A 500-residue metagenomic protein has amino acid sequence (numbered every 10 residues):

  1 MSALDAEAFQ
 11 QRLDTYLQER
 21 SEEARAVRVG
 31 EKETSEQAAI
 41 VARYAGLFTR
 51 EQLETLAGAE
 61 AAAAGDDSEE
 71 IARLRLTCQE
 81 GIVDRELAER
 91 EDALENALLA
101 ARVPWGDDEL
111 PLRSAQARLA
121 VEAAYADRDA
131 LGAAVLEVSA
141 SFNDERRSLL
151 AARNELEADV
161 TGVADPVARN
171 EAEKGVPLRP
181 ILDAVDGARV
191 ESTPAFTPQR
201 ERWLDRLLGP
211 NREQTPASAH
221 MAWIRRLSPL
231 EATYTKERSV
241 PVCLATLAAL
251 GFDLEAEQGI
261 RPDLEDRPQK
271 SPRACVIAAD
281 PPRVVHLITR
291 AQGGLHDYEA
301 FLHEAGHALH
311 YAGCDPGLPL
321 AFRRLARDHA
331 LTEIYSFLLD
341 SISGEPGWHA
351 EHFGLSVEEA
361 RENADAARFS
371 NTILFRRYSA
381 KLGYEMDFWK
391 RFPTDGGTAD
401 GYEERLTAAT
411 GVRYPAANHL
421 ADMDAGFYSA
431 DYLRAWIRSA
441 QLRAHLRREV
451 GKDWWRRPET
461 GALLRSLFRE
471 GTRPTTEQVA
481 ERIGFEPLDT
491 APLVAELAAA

Functional and structural regions predicted by a protein language model:
M1-Q199, W203-R206, P210-R225, W454 (+2 more regions): A well-structured
S21, R25-S35, T55-A59, Y378 (+1 more regions): C-terminal, non-catalytic "cap/extension" segments appended to globular domains
V185-T193, L325-N363: Post-HExxH zinc-binding segment in Zn-dependent metallohydrolases
R225-D280: Auxiliary, metal-adjacent structural segments of Zn-dependent hydrolase domains
Y234, V285-F301: Short pre-active-site segment immediately N-terminal to the catalytic Zn-binding motif
I260-P272, I277-R283, E299-P316, E345-G354: Alpha-helical recognition segments enriched in aromatics with Gly/Pro capping that present substrate-recognition
R290, E299, A308-L339: Post-HEXXH active-site segment of zinc metalloproteases
A321-Y335, S370-I373, D424-R434: Active-site metal-coordination segments of metallo-dependent hydrolases
